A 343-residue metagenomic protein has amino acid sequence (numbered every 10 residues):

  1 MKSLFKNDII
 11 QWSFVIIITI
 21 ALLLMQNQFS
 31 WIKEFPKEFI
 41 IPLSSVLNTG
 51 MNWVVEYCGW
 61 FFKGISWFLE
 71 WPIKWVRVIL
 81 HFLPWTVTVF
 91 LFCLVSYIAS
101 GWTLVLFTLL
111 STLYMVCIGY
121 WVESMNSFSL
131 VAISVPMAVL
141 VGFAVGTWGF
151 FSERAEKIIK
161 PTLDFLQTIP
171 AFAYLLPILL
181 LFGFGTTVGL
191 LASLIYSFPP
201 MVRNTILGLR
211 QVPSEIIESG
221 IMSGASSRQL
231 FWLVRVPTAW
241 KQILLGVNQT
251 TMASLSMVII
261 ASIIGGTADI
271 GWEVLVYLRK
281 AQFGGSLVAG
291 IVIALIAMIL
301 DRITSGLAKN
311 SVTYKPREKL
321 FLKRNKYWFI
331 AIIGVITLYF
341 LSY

Functional and structural regions predicted by a protein language model:
M1-S129, T304-Y343: N-terminal, non-cleaved signal-anchor transmembrane helix
W31, V105, E123, S127 (+9 more regions): Membrane-spanning helices that line or support transport/gating and their immediate boundary helices in channels
E70-H81, W121-I133, E156, L163-Q167 (+6 more regions): Alpha-helical membrane-interface segments at transmembrane helix boundaries
F92-I98, T108-V122, S134-L163: Transmembrane-helix boundary motif in ABC transporter permease subunits
L130-I133, M137-F150, L163-S197: Generic hydrophobic transmembrane alpha-helix motif, especially the helices
V135, L191, I195, V202 (+5 more regions): Transmembrane alpha-helices
L166-I169, L209-P213, S219-A239, G266: Short helix-to-coil transition segments within interhelical loops that connect adjacent transmembrane helices
L180, L209, A253-I293, V312-T313: Glycine-rich helix-loop "coupling/hinge" segments at transmembrane-helix boundaries in multipass transporters
